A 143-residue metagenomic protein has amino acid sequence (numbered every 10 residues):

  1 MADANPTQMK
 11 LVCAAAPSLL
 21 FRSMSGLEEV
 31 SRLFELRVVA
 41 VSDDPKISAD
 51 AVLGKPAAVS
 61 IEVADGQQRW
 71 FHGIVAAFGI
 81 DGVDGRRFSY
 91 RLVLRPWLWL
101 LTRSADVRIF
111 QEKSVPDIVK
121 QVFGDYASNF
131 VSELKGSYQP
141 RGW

Functional and structural regions predicted by a protein language model:
M1-P56, S60-W70, F78-I80, F88-L101 (+2 more regions): Juxtamembrane "anchor/assembly" segments of surface/extracellular structural proteins
E35, K120-W143: N-terminal export/assembly leaders
